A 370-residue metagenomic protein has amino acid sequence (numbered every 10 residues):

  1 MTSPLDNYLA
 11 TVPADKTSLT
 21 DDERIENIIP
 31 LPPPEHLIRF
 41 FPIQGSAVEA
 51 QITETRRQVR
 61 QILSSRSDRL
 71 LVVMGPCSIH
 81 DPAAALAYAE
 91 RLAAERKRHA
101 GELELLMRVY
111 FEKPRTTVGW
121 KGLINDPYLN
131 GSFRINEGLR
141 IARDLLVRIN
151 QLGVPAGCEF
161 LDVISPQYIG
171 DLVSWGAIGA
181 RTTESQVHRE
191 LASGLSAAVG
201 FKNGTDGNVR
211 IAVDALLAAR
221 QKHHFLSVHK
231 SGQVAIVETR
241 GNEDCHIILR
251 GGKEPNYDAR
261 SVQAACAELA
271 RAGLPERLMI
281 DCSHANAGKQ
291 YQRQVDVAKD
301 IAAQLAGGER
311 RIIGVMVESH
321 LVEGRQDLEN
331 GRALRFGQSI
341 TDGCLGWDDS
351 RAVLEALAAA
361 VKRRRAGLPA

Functional and structural regions predicted by a protein language model:
T2-L5, D15-E23, A89, E102-Y257 (+9 more regions): Active-site-facing alpha/beta catalytic cores
D22-R66: N- or domain-start disorder-to-order transition segments that initiate the globular core
P34-I43, T239-G251, L334: Gly-rich Lys/Arg/Thr-decorated short loops/hinges at beta-loop-alpha junctions or inter-strand turns that position
L71-A84, D342: Conserved phosphate/anionic-ligand binding catalytic regions in large, soluble enzymes, centered on
G75, I280, G346: Conserved, mostly hydrophobic/aromatic
A265-G273: Redox- and metal-dependent alpha/beta enzyme cores, enriched for Fe-S-associated oxidoreductases and cofactor-handling
H320-R365: Internal helix-turn-beta structural module
